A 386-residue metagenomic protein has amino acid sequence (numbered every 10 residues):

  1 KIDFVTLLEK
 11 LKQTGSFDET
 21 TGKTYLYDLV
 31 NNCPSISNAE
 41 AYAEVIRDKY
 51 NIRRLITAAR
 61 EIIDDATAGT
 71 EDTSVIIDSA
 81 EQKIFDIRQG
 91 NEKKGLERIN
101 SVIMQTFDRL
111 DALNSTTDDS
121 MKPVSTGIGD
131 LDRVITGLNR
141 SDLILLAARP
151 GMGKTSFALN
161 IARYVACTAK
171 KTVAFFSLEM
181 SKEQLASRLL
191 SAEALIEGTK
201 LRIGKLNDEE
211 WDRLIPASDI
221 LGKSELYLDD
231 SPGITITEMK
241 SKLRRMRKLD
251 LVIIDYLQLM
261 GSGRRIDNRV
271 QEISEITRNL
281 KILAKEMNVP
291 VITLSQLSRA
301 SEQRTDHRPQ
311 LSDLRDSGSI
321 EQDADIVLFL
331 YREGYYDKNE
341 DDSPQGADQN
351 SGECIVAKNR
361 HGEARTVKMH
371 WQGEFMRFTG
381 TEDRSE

Functional and structural regions predicted by a protein language model:
K1-N51: Noncatalytic partner-interaction/assembly domains of nucleic-acid and motor enzyme complexes, especially the accessory
N31-I103: Interdomain "pre-motor" coupling segment immediately N-terminal to P-loop NTPase/helicase cores
K94-I196, P216, T237, S385: The Walker A/P-loop phosphate-binding site
S120, G198-N207, Y227-P232, G261-S274 (+1 more regions): Flexible beta-alpha connector loops of hexameric P-loop NTPases
R133, Y164-K248, S262, T366-H370: Cytosolic-facing regulatory segments adjacent to core modules
T237-V252, I266, R278-N288, R299-E386: C-terminal regions of RecA-like/P-loop NTPase motor modules
Y256: Walker B catalytic acidic pair
P290-S295: Structural recognition of the conserved hydrophobic beta-strand(s) that form the central parallel beta-sheet of P-loop
